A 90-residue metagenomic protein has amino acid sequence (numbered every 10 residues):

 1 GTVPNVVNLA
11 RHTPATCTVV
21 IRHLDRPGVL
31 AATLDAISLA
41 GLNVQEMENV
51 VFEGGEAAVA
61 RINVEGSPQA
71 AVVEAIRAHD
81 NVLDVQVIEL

Functional and structural regions predicted by a protein language model:
G1-L90: A conserved regulatory-domain signal marking ACT and ACT-like small-molecule sensing domains and adjacent regulatory
